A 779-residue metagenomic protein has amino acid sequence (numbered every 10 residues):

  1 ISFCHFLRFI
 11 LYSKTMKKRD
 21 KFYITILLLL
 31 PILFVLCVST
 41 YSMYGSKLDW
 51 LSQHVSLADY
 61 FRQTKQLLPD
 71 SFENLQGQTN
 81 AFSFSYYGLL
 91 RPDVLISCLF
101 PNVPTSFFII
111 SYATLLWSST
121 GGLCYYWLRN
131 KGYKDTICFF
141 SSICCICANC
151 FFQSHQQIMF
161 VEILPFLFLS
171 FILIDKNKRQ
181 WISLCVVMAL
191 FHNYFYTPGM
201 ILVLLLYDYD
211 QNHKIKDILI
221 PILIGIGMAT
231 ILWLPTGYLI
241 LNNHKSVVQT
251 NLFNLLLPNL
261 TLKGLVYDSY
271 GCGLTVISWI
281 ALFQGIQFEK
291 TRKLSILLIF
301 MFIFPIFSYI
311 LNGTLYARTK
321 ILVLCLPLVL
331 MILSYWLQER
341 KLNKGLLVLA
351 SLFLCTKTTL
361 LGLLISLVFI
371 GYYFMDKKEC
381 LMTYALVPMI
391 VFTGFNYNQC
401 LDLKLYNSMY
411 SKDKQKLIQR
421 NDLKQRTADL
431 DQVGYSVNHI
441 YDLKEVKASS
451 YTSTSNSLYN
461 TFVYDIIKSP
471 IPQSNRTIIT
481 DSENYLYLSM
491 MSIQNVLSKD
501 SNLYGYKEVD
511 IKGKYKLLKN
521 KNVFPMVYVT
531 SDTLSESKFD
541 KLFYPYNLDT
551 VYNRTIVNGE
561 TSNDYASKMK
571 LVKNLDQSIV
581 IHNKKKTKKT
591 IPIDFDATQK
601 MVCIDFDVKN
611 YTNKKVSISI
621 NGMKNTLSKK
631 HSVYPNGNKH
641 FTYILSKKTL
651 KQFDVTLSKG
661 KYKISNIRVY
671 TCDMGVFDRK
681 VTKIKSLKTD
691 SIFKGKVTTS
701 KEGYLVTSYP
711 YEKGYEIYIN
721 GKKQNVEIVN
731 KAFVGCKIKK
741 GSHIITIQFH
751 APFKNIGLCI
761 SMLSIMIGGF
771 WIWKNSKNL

Functional and structural regions predicted by a protein language model:
I1-T40, M375-Y384, M766-L779: Start-transfer (signal-anchor) and selected internal transmembrane alpha helices of multi-pass inner/ER membrane
M16-K17, T561-L779: Active-site-proximal, structured, solvent-exposed surfaces of multi-pass membrane proteins that position macromolecular
I26, K176-K178, S183, Y196 (+5 more regions): Contiguous transmembrane helix-bundle modules in multi-pass membrane proteins
L27-I32, A113-W127, K131, D135-D175 (+5 more regions): Membrane-embedded helix bundles of polyisoprenyl
P31-T120, I143-L164, L241-K245, L252-S269 (+3 more regions): Membrane-interface coil-to-helix junctions
F61-R62, D70, N74-G77, S85-G88 (+2 more regions): Periplasmic/ER-lumenal interhelical loops and adjacent helix-loop junctions in multi-pass membrane proteins
Q76-G77, S83-Y86, P388-L403, I418-M490 (+6 more regions): Extracytoplasmic/lumenal acceptor-recognition loop(s) of multi-pass membrane glycoenzymes
F82-Y87, S106-S118, I137, C144-F168 (+5 more regions): Membrane-interface micro-motifs in multi-pass membrane enzymes
